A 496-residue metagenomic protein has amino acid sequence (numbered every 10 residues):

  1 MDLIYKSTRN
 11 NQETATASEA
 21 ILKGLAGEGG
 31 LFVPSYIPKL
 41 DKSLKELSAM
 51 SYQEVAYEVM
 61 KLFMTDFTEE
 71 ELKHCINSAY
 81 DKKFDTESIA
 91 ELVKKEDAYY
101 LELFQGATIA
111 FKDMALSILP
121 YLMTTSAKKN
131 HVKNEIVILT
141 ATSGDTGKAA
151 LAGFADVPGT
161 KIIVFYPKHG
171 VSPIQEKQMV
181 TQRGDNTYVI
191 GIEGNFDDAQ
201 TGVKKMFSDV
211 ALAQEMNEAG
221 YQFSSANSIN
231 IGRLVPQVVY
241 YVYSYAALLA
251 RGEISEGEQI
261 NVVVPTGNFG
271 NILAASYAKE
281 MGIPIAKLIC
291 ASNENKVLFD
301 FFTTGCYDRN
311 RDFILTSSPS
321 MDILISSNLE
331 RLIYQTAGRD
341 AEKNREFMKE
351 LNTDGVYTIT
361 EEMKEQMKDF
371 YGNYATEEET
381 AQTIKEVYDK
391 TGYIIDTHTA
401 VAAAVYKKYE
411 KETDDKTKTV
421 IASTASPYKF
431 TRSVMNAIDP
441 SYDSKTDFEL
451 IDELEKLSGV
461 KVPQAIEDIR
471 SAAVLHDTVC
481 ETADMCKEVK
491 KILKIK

Functional and structural regions predicted by a protein language model:
M1-K496: PLP-dependent amino-acid enzyme catalytic core
